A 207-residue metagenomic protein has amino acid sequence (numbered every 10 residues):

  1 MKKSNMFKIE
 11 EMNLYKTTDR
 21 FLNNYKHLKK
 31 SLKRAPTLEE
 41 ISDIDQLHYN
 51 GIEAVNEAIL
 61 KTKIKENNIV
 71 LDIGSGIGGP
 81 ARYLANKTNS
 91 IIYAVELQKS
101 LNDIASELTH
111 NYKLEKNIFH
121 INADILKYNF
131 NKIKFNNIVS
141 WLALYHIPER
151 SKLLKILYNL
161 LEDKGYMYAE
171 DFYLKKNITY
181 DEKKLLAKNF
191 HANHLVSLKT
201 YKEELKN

Functional and structural regions predicted by a protein language model:
M1-L38: N-terminal, positively charged/glycine-rich alpha-helical extensions of SAM-dependent methyltransferases
H48-E66: Conserved alpha-helix/loop element of class I SAM-dependent methyltransferases that forms part of the SAM/SAH-binding
I69-I73, I77-K127: Class I SAM-dependent methyltransferase SAM/SAH-binding core
Y128-I138: A short acidic, Gly/Pro-enriched loop at the edge of an enzyme's catalytic core that lines a small-molecule cofactor
N137-E149: A short SAM/SAH-binding and catalytic strip from SAM-dependent methyltransferases
S151-Y166: A short glycine-rich, Lys/Arg-flanked "PGG" loop and its adjoining helix->strand segment in the class I
F172-A192: Short, glycine-/aromatic-enriched active-site segment of Class I SAM-dependent methyltransferases
N193-K206: Short alpha-helix
